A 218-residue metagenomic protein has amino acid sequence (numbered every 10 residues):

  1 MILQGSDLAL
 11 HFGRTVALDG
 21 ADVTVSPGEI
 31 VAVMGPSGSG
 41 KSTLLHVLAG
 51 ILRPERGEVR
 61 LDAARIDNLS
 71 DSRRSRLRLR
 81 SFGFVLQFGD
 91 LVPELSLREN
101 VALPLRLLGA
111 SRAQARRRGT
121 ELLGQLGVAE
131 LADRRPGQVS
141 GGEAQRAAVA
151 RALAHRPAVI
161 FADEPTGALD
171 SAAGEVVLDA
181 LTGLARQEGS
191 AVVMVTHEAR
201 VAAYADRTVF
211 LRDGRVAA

Functional and structural regions predicted by a protein language model:
M34-P36: The feature captures the beta-strand-to-loop junction immediately N-terminal to the Walker
A49: Helix-to-loop junction immediately C-terminal to a conserved catalytic motif
G57-R65: Conserved ABC transporter NBD signature motif
I66-G83: ABC ATPase NBD coupling module
L79, R134, H155, E188: Conserved signature/switch motifs of ABC ATPase nucleotide-binding domains
L95-L103: Short coil-to-helix segment of the ABC ATPase nucleotide-binding domain corresponding to the Q-loop/switch region
R135-V139, E143-Q145: Conserved ABC ATPase signature
